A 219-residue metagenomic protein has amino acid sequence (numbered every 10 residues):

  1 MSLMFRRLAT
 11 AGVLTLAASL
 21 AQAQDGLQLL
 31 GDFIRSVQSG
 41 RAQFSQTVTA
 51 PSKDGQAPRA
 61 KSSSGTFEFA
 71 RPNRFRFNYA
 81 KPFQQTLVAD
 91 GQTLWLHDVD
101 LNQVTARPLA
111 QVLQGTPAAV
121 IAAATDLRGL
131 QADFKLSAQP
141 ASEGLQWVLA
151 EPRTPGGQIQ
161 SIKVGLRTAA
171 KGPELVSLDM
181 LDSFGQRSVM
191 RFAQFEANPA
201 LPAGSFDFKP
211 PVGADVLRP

Functional and structural regions predicted by a protein language model:
M1-G12: Bacterial N-terminal signal peptides that target proteins for export
T15-A60, P210-P219: N-terminal leader/targeting segments and the immediate start of mature chains
R35-Q92: N-terminal mature ectodomain segment of secretory-pathway/periplasmic proteins
R41, N73-R74, T93-W95, Q103 (+1 more regions): Structural motif
Q46-V48, R71-N73, Y79-F83, D90-T93 (+7 more regions): A mature extracytoplasmic/lumenal domain signature
R59-G65, Q85-L87, Q103-R107, Q160-I162 (+1 more regions): Short beta-strand segments
L96-A122: Acidic/charged, solvent-exposed loop-and-adjacent secondary-structure segments enriched in E/D, K/R, S/T, and G/P
T105, G129-P219: Gly/Pro-enriched, hydrophobic low-complexity segments that function as extracytoplasmic propeptides/linkers
